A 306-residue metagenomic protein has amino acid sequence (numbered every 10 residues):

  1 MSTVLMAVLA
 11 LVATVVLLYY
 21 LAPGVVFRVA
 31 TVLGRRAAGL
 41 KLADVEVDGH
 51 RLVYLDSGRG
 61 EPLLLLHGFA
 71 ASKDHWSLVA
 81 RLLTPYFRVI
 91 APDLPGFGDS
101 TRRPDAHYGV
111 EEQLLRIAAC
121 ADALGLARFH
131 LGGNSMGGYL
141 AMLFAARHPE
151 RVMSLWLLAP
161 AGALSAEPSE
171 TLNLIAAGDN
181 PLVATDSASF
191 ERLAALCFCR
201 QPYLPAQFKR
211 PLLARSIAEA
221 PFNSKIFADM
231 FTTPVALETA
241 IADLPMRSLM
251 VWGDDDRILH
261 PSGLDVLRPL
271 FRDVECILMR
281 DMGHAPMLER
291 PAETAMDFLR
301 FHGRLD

Functional and structural regions predicted by a protein language model:
M1-E61, Y86-F87, A127, G303-D306: Alpha/beta-hydrolase fold catalytic core
V45-D48, L55-S57, I90-G132: Active-site loop/oxyanion-hole signature of alpha/beta-hydrolase fold enzymes
L55-D99: Conserved HGGG/HGGXW glycine-rich cap/lid loop of the alpha/beta-hydrolase fold
M142, A146-R147, M153-T185: Flexible "cap/lid" loop of the alpha/beta hydrolase fold
A166-N173, V183-D243: Conserved alpha/beta-hydrolase catalytic His-Asp/Glu region
L244, M250-W252, D256: Short beta-strand/loop motif that positions the catalytic acidic residue of the alpha/beta-hydrolase fold
R257-G263: Conserved alpha/beta-hydrolase "acid-adjacent" motif
D273-D306: Catalytic active-site module of serine/aspartate enzymes centered on a nucleophile-bearing elbow/loop
